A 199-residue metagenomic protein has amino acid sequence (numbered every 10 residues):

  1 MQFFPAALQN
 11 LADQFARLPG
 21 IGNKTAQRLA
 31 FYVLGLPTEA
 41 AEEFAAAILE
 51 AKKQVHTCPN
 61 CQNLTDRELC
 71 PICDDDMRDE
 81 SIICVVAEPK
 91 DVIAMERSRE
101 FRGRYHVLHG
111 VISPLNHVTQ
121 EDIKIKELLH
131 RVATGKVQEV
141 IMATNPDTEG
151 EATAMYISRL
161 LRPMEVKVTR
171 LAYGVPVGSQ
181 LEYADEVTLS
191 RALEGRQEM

Functional and structural regions predicted by a protein language model:
Q2-L8, R17, A30-V92: Cys/His-rich Zn2+-binding cysteine-cluster or related metal-binding knuckle/ribbon modules and their
F3, A7, L36, A40 (+3 more regions): Catalytic cores of large soluble enzymes that bind and process phosphate-bearing ligands
Q9-D13, Q27-F31, E42, A46 (+7 more regions): Solvent-exposed alpha-helical segments within well-ordered globular domains of core cellular machineries
Q14, L18, L36, A51-Q54 (+10 more regions): Conserved, well-folded catalytic cores of nucleic-acid-processing and energy-transducing macromolecular machines
A26, D75-T144: Extended interfacial segments that mediate partner engagement and assembly in macromolecular machines
T57, L69, D91, L108-V111 (+4 more regions): Glycine-rich, flexible loop/turn motifs
R102, L129-I141, N145-M199: Long C-terminal interaction/binding lobes of large macromolecular proteins
